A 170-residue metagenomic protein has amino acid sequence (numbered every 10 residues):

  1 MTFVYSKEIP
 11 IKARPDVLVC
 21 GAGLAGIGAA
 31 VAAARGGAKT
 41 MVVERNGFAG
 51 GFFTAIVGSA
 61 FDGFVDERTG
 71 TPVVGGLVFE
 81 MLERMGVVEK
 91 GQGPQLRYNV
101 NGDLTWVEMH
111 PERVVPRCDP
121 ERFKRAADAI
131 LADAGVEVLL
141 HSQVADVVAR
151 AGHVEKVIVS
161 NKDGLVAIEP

Functional and structural regions predicted by a protein language model:
M1-I9: Extended, non-globular alpha-helical segments
S6, A38-K39, R45-D146, R150-H153: Conserved N-terminal/central alpha/beta ligand/cofactor-binding core
I9-A25, M41: Beta1/beta-strand and adjacent pyrophosphate-binding region of the FAD-binding site in flavoprotein oxidoreductases
R14-D16, H141, E155: Phosphate-coordination loops involved in phosphoryl transfer and adenosine-cofactor binding
C20, E169-P170: Short hydrophobic core segments
A33: Aromatic pocket-lining residues of Rossmann-like dinucleotide-binding sites
V148-E169: Conserved beta-strand-loop-beta-strand element in the redox core of flavoprotein oxidoreductases
